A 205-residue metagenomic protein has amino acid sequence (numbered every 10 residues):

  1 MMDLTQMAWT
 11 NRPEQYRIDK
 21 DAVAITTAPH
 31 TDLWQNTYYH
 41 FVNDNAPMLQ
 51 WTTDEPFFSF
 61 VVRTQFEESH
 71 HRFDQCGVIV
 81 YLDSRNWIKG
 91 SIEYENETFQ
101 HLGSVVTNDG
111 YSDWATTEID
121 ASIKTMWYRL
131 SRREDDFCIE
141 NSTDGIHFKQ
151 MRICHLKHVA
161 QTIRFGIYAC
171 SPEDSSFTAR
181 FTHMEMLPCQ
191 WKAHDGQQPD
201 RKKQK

Functional and structural regions predicted by a protein language model:
M1-K205: Extracellular glycan-recognition regions
